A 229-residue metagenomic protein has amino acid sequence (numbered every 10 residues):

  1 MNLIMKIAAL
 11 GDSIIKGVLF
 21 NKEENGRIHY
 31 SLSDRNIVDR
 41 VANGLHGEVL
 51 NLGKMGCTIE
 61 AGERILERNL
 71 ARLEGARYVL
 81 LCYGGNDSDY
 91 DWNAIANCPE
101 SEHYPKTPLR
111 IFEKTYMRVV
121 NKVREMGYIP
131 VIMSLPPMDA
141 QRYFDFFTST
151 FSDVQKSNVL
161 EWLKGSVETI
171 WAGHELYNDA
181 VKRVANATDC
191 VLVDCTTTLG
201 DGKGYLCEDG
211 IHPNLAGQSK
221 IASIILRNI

Functional and structural regions predicted by a protein language model:
M1-G53, E67-G75: Serine-esterase "nucleophile elbow" of acetyl-processing enzymes
N2, E67-I229: Alpha-helical cap/lid subdomain in secreted, periplasmic, or secretory-pathway luminal O-acyl-processing enzymes
A9, I14, E24, A61 (+3 more regions): Short alpha-helical interface patches
S13, L19, M55-T58, N86-D87 (+2 more regions): Gly/Ser/Thr-rich beta-alpha loop segments that engage phosphate groups in nucleotides
S31, L52, I59, E102 (+1 more regions): Short gly/ser-rich anion-binding loops that grip negatively charged ligand groups
D34, G62, T115-Y116: Amphipathic coiled-coil/heptad-repeat helices and related helical stalk/stem segments that mediate oligomerization
G47-E48, G53-M55, P136, L199: Short, solvent-exposed turn/loop segments enriched in Gly/Ser/Thr/Pro and often Arg
C57-L66: Structural motif
